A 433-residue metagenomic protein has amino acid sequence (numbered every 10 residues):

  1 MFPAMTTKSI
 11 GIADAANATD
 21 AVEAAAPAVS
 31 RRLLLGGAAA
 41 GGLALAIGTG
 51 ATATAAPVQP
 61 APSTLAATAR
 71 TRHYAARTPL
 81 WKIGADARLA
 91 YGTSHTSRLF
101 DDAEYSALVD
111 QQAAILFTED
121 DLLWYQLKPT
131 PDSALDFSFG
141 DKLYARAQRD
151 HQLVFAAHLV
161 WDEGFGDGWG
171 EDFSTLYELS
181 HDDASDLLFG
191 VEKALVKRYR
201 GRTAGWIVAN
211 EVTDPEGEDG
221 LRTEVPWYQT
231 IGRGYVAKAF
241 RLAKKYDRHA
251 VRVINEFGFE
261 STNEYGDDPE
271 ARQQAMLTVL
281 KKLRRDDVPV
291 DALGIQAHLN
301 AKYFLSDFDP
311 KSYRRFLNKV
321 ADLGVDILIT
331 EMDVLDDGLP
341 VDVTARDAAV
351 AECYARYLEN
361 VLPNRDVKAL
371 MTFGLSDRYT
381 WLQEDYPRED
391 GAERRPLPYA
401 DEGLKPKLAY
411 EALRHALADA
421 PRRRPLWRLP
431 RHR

Functional and structural regions predicted by a protein language model:
M1-V29, A39-I47: N-terminal secretory signal peptides
G50-W81, D86-A87, Y91-G92: C-terminal segment of N-terminal export signals and the immediately downstream linker at the start of the mature
I83-A85, E104-A113, K142-H151, R198-R200 (+3 more regions): Acidic (Asp/Glu)-rich catalytic clusters
R88-G92, I115, L153-F155, T203-I207 (+4 more regions): Structural preference for beta-strand elements that scaffold enzyme active sites
S97-D110, L188-L195, A271-K281, Y354-Y357: Short, acidic/polar
I115-L127, F139-E260, D336: Substrate-binding cleft and catalytic face of glycoside hydrolase catalytic domains, especially the flexible beta-alpha
I207, V212-T213, G217, R222-Q229 (+5 more regions): Aromatic-rich peripheral "rim/lid" segments of glycoside hydrolase catalytic domains that contact and position glycan
R233-G234, K238, V251, Q273-T278 (+2 more regions): Glycoside hydrolase catalytic-domain groove-lining segments
